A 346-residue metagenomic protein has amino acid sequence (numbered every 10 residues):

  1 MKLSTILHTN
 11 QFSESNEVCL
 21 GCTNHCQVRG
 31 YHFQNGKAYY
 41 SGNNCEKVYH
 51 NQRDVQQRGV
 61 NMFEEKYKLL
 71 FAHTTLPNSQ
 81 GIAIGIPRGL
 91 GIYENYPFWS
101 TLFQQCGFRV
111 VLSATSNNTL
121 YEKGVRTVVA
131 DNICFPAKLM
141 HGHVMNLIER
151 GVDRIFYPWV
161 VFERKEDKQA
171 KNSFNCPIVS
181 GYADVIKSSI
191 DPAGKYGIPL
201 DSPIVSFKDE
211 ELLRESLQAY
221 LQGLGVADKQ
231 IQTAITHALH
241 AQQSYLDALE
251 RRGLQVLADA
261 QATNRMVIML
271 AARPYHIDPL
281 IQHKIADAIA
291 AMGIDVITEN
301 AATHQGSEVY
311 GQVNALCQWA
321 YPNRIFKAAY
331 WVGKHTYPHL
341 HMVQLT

Functional and structural regions predicted by a protein language model:
M1-T346: An N-terminal assembly and electron-transfer interface module characteristic of large anaerobic redox and radical
